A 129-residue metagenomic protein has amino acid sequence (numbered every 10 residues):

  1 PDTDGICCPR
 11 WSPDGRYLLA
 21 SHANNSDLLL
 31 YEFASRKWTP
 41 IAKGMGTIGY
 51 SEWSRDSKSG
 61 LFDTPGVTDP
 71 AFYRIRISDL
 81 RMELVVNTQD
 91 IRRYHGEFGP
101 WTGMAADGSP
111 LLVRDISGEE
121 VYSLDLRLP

Functional and structural regions predicted by a protein language model:
P1-S21, S26-L28, I41-D63, D90-V113: Conserved beta-propeller blade repeats
N24, A34, T47, T68 (+2 more regions): A generic "binding-loop/recognition-motif" signal
N25-L30, T68-Y73, G118-D125: Structural motif
E32-R36, R76-L80, R127-P129: Short loop/turn segments that connect beta-strands within beta-propeller blades
M82, V113-D115, L126: Transmembrane-helix exit segments and adjacent C-terminal regions of multi-pass membrane proteins
A105-S109, G118-P129: Eukaryotic scaffold repeat domains enriched in small/polar residues
